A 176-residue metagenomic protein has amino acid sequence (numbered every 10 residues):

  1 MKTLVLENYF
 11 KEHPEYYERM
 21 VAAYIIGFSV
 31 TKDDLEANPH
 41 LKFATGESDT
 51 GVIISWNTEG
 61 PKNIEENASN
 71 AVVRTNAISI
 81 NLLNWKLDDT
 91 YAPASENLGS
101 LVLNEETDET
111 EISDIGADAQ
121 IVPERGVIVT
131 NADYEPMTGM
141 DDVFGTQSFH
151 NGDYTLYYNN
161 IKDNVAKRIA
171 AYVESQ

Functional and structural regions predicted by a protein language model:
M1-L4: Glycine-rich nucleophile elbow surrounding the catalytic serine of serine-hydrolase chemistry
E7-Y157, K162, A166, A171 (+1 more regions): Surface cap/lid and interfacial helix-loop subdomains adjacent to catalytic sites that gate substrate access
